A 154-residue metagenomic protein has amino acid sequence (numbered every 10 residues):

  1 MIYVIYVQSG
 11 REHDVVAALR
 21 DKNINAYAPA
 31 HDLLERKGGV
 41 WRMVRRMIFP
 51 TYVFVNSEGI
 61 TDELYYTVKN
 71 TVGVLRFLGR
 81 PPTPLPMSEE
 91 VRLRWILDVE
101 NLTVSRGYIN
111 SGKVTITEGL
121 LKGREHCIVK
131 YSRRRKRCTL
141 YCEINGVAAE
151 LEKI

Functional and structural regions predicted by a protein language model:
M1-K113, I128-I154: Acidic-enriched and Gly/Ser
T117-E125: Short coil-to-beta-strand transition motifs
